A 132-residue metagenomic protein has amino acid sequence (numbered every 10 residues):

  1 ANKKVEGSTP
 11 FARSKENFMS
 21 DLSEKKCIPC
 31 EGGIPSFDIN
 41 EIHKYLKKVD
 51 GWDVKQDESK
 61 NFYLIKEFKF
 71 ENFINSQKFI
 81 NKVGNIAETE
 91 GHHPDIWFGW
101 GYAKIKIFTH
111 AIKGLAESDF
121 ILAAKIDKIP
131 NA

Functional and structural regions predicted by a protein language model:
P10-F18: Short, Lys/Arg-enriched N-terminal segments with co-localized hydrophobic residues within the first ~10-30 amino acids
M19-I74, N81-A132: Long, contiguous binding/interaction regions
